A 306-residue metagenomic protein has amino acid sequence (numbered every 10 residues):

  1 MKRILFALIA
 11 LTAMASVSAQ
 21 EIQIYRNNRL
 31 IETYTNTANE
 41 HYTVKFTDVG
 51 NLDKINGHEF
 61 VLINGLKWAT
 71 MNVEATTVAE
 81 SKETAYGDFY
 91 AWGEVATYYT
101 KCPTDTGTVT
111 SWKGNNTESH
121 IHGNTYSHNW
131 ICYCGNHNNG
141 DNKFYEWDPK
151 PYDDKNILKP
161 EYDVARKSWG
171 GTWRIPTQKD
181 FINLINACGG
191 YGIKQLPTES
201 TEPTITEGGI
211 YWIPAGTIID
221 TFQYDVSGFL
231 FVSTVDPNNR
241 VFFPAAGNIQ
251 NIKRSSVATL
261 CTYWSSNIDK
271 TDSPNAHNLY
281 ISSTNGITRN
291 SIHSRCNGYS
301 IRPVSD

Functional and structural regions predicted by a protein language model:
M1-I22: Bacterial Sec-dependent N-terminal signal peptides
A7-L8, S16, I31, Y152 (+1 more regions): Intrinsically disordered, low-complexity segments enriched in polar/charged small residues
Q20-N36, L62: Short N-terminal segments immediately surrounding and downstream of signal-peptide cleavage
I22-I24, V44, V73: Hydrophobic beta-strand residues in large extracellular and virion-surface proteins
Y34-T47: Structured surface patches comprising rigid loops and adjacent beta-strands/short helices at the edges of well-ordered
D48-D306: Conserved positions within compact, well-structured domain cores
